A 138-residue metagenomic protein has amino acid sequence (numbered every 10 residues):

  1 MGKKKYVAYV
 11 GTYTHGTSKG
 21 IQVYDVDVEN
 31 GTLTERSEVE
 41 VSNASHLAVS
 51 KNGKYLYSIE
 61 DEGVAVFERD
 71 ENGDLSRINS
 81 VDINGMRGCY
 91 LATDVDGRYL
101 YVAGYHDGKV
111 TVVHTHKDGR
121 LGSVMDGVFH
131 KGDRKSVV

Functional and structural regions predicted by a protein language model:
M1-G16, G20-D25: An edge-strand/N-cap motif at the start of beta-rich repeat modules
G2-K4, V49-G53, V95-G97: Residue-level detector of Asp-centered blade-edge/turn motifs that repeat once per structural unit in beta-propeller
T14-T17, G63-V64, H106-K109: Short glycine/acidic-enriched loop and turn motifs that connect beta-strands
T17, N43, R87: Beta-rich catalytic cores
Y24-G31, F67-D74, V112-S123: Short loop/turn segments immediately following beta-strands, especially the blade-tip and inter-blade linker loops
S76-V138: Asp-box/WD-like beta-propeller blade repeats and closely related beta-sheet repeat scaffolds
